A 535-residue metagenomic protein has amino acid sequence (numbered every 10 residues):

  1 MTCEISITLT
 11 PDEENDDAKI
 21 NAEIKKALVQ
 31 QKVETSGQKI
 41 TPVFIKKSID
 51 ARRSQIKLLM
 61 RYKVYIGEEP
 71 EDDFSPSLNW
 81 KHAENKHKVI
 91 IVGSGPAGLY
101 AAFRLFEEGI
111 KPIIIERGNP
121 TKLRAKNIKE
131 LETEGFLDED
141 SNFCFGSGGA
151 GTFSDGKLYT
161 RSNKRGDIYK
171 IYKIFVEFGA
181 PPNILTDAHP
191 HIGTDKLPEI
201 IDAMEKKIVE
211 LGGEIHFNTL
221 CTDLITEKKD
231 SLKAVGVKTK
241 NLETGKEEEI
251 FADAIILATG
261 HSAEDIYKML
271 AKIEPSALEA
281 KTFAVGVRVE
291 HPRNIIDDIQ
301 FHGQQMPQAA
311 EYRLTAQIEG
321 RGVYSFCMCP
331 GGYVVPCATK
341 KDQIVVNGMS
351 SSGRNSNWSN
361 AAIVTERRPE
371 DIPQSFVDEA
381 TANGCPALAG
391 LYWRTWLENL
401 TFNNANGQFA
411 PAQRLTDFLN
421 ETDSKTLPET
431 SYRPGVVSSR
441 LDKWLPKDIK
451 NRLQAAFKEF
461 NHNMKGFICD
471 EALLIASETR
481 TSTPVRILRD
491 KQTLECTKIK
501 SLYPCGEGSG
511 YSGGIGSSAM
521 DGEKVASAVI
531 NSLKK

Functional and structural regions predicted by a protein language model:
M1-L58, Y62-F153, K157-I174, F178-K535: Residues forming the flavin
